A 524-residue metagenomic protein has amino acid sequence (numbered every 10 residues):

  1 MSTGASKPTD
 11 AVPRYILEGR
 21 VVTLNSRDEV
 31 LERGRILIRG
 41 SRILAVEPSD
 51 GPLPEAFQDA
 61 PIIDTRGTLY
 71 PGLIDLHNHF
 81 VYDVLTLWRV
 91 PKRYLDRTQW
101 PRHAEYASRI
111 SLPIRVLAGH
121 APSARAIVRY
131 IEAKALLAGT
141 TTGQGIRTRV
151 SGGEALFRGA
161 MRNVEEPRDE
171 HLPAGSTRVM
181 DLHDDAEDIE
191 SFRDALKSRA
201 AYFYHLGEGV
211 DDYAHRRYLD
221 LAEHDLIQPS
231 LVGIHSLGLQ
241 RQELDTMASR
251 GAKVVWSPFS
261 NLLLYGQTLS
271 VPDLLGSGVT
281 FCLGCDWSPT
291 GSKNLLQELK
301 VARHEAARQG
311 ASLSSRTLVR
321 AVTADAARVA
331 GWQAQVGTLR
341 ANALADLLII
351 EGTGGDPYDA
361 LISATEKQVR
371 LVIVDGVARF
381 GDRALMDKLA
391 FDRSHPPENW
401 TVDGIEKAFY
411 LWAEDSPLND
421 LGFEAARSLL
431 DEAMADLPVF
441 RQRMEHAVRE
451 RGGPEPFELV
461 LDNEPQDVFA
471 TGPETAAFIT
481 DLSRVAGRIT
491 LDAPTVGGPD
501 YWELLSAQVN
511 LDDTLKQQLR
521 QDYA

Functional and structural regions predicted by a protein language model:
M1-A56, H79-V84, R89-P173, R178 (+2 more regions): Active-site microenvironment of metallo-dependent hydrolases
G51-Y70, D75: Active-site metal-binding motif and surrounding structural segment of the metallo-beta-lactamase
A56, L264-L269, S292-N294, A360 (+1 more regions): Short, charged, surface-exposed secondary-structure boundary motifs
R66, H77, A135, V254 (+2 more regions): Conserved, mostly hydrophobic/aromatic
G72-D83, A201-E208: Histidine-centered catalytic micro-motifs
G145-P289, A307-S312, T514: Active-site core of metal-dependent hydrolases
G276, G284, G291-A306, S363 (+1 more regions): Active-site loop ensemble at the mouth of alpha/beta enzyme cores that anchors a bound cofactor
